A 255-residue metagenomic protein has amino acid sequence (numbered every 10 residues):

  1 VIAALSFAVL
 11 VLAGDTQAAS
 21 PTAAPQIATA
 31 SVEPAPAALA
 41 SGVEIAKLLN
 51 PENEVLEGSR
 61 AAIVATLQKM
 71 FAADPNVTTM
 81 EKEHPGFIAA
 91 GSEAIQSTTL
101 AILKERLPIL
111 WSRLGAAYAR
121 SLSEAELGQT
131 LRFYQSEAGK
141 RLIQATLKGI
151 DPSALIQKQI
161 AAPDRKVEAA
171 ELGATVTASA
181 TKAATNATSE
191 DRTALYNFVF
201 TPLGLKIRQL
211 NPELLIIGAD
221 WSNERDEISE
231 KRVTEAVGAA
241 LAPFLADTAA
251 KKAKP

Functional and structural regions predicted by a protein language model:
V1-D15: Sec-dependent N-terminal signal peptides
V11-I45, E235, A239, P243-P255: Compositionally biased, proline/threonine/alanine/serine-rich low-complexity intrinsically disordered stretches
A19-E33, E54-N76, G218, S222 (+3 more regions): Tubular lipid-binding modules of the TULIP superfamily
E33, A37-R106, L110: Early exported N-terminus immediately downstream of N-terminal targeting peptides
A46-E54, V64, Q68, A72 (+5 more regions): Sec-exported extracytoplasmic/periplasmic mature domains
L107-L110, G149, S153, P163 (+2 more regions): Long amphipathic alpha-helices with heptad-repeat character, especially coiled-coil-forming segments used
A119-I216: Extended amphipathic alpha-helical interaction segments
T201, L205-P255: A cross-kingdom marker for long, charged
